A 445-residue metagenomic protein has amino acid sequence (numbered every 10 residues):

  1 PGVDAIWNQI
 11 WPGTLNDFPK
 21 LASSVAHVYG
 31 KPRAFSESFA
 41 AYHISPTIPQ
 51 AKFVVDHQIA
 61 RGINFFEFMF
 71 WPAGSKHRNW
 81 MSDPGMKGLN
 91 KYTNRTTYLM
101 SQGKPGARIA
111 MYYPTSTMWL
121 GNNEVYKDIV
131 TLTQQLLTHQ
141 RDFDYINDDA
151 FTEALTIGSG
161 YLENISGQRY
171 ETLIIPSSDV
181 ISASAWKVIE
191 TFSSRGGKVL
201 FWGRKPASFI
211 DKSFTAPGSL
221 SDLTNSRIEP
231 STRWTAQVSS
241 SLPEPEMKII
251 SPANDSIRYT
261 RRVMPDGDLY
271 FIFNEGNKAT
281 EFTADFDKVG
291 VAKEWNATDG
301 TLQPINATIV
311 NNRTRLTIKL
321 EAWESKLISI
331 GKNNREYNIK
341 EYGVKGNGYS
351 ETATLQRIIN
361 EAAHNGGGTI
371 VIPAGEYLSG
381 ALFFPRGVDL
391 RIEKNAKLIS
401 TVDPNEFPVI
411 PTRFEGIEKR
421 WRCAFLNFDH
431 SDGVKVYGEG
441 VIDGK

Functional and structural regions predicted by a protein language model:
P1-R335: Carbohydrate-binding surfaces of carbohydrate-active enzymes
W323, I328, N334-K445: Extracellular/periplasmic carbohydrate-active domains that bind, remodel, or depolymerize complex polysaccharides
